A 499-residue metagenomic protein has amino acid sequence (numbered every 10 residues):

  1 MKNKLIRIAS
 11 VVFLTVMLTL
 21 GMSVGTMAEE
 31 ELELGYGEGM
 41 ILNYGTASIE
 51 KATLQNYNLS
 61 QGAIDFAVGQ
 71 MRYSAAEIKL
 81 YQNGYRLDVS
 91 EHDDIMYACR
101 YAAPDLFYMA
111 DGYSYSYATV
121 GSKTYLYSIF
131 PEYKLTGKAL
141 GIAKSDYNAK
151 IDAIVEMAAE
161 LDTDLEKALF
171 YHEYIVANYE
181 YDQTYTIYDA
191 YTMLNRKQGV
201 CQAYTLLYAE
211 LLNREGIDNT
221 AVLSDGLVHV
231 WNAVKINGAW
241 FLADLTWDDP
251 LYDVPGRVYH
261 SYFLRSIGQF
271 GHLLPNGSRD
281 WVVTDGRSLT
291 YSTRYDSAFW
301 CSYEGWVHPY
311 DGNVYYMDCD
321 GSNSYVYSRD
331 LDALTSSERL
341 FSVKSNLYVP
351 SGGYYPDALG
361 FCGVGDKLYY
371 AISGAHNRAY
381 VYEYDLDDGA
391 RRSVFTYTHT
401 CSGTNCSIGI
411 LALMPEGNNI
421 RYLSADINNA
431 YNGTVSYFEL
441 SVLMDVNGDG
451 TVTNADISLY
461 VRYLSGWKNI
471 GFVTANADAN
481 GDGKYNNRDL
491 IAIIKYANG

Functional and structural regions predicted by a protein language model:
N3-M27: Sec-dependent N-terminal signal peptides of Gram-positive bacterial secreted proteins and lipoproteins
L20-V24, L440-G499: Cellulosome-associated attachment modules in secreted, modular CAZymes
V24-A149, S328, R339-S342, Y348 (+4 more regions): Linear, non-domain "peripheral" regions
E29, A203-Q269: Hydrophobic/aromatic-rich core segments of domains that either
T136-M193: Secondary-structure boundary elements
A239-Y354: His-Asp-centered catalytic microenvironments across diverse enzyme cores, prominently the transglutaminase-like
S297-Y310, N346-V364, T400-G417: Repeated scaffold domains used in trafficking and secretory/extracellular systems, primarily beta-propellers
Y315-D318, Y369-A371, R421-A425: Residue position within the beta-strands of beta-propeller blades
